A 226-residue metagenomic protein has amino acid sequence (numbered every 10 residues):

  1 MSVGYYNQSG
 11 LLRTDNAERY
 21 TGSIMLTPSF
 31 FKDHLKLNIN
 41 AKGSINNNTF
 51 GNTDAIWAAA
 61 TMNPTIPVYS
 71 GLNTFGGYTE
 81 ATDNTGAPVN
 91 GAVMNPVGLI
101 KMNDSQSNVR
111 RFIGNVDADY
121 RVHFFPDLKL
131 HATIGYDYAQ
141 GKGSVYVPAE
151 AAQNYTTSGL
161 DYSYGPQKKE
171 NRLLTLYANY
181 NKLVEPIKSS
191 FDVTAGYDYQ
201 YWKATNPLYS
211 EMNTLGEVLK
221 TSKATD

Functional and structural regions predicted by a protein language model:
S2, Y6-N16: Surface-exposed beta-strand-turn/loop segments characteristic of Gram-negative outer-membrane beta-barrels
S2-Y6, R121, T133-G135: Acidic/polar N-terminal loop/beta-strand segments that form early-domain functional surfaces
L11-R13, T21, M25-I113, H131-D226: Surface-exposed loop/interface segments of Gram-negative outer-membrane beta-barrel transport/assembly proteins
A17, L26, Y120-L128: A conserved hydrophobic secondary-structure block that centers on an alpha-helix together with its immediately flanking
